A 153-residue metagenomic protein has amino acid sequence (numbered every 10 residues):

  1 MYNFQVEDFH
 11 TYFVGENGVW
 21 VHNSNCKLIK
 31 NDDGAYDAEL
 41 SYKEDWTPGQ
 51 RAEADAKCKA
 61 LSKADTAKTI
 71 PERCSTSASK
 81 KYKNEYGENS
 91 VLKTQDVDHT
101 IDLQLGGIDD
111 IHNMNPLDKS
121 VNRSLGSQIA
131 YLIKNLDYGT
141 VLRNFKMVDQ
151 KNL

Functional and structural regions predicted by a protein language model:
M1-C26: HINT/intein-family self-processing domains that catalyze protein splicing or autoproteolytic maturation of precursor
N25-L153: Nuclease and nuclease-like effector domains acting on nucleic acids or nucleotide cofactors
